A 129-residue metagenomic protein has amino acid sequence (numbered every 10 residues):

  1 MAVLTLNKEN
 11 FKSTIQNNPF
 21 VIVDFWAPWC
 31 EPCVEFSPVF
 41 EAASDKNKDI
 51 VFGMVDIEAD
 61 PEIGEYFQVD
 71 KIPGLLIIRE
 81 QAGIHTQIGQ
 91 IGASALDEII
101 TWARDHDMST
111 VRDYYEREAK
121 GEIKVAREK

Functional and structural regions predicted by a protein language model:
M1-S13, V51: N-terminal "domain-start" segment that seeds a small globular fold
Q16-P28: Short active-site neighborhood of thiol/selenol oxidoreductases, capturing the structured segment around
I22-V23, F52, L75: Hydrophobic beta-strand anchors of alpha/beta hydrolase catalytic cores
P32-K46: Typically the conserved alpha-helix immediately C-terminal to a functionally engaged Cys/Sec in thioredoxin-like
D56-E58: Conserved acidic residues
P61, F67-R79: Structural micro-motif
K71, R79-V111: Non-catalytic, surface beta->alpha helical segment in thiol-disulfide oxidoreductase systems
M108-K129: CheY-like receiver
